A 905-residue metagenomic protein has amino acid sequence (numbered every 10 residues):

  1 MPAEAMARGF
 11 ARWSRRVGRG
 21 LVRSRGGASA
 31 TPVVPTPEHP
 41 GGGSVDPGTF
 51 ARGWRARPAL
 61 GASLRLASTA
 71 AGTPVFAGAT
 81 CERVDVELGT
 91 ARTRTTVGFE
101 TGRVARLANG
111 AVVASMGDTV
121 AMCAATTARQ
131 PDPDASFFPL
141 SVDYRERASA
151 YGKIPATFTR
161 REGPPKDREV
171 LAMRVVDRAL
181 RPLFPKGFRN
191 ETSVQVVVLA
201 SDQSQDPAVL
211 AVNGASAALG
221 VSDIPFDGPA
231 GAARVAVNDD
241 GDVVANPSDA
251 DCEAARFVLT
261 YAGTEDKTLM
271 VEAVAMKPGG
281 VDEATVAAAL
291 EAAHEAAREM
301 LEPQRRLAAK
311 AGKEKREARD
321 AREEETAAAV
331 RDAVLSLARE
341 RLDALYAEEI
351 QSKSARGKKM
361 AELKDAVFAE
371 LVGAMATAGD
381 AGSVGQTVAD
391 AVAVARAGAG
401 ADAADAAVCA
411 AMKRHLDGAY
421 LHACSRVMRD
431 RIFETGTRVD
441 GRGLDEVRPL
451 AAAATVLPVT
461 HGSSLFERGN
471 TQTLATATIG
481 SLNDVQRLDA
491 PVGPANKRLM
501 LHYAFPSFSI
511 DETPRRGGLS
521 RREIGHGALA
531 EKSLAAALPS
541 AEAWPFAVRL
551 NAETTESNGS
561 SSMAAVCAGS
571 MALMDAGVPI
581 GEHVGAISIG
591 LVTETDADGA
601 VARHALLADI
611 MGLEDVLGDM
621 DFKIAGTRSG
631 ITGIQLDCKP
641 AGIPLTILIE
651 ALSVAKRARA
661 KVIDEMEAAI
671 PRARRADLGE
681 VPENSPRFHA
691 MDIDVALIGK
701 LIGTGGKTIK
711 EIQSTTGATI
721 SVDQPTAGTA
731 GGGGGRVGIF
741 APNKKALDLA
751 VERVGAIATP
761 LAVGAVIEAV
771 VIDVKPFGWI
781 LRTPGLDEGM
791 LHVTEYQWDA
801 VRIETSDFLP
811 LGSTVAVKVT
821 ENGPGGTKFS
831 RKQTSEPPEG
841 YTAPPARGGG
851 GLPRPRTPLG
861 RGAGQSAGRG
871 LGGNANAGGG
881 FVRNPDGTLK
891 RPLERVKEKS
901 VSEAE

Functional and structural regions predicted by a protein language model:
M1-A77: N-terminal mitochondrial targeting presequence
S68-A128, D132, R316-G493, P686-K700 (+2 more regions): Extended amphipathic alpha-helical scaffolds
A70-A318: Long, basic N-terminal domains or extensions that often function in RNA/ssDNA interaction or organelle/cellular
A108-Q205, V286, V456, H461-F546 (+2 more regions): Glycine-rich, flexible beta-strand/loop modules in the N-terminal catalytic cores of phosphate-handling
G110-V113, V120, Q205-I224, A454-A477 (+2 more regions): Conserved phosphate/anionic-ligand binding catalytic regions in large, soluble enzymes, centered on
D223-Q351, L573-G679: Mobile "lid/hinge" segments at catalytic clefts and subdomain interfaces of large enzymes
A311-E314, R322, K661-D692, D748-E768: Long, charged amphipathic helices and adjacent flexible linkers at domain junctions
N684-P686, I693-E905: Single-stranded RNA-binding regions, centering on S1/OB-family and related RNA-binding modules
